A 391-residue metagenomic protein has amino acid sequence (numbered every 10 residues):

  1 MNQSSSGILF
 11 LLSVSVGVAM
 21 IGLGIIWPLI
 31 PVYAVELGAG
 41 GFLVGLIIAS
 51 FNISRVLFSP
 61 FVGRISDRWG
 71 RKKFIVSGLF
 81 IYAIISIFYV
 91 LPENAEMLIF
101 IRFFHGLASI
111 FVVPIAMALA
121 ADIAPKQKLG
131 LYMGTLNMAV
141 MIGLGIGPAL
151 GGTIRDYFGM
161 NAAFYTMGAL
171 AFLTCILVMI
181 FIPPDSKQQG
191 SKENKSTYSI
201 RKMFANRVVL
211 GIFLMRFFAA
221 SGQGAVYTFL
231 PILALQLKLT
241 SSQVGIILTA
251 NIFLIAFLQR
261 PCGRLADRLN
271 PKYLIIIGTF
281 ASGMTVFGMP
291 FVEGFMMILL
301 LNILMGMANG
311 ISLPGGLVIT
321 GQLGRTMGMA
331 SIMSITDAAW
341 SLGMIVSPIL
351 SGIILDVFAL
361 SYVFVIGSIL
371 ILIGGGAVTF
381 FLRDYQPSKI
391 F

Functional and structural regions predicted by a protein language model:
M1-S5, P183-F213: Juxtamembrane intracellular "pre-TM" segments in multi-pass secondary transporters
L23, F104-A116, L304-G316: Core transmembrane helices of Major Facilitator Superfamily
N52-P60, L144-G145, I252-R260, M344-I345: Residue-level signature of mid-helix packing/kink "hotspots" within the transmembrane helices of 12-pass Major
G70, L91-E96, N270, F291-E293: Helix-breaking motifs and short loop linkers at transmembrane-helix boundaries and internal kinks in secondary membrane
K73-I87, Y273-F287: Structural signature of the two symmetry-related core transmembrane helices
I85, E96-F104, T285, M296-L304: Paired small-residue
I101-V140, I319: Cytoplasmic helix-loop-helix junction between adjacent transmembrane helices in 12-TM secondary transporters
A169-Q188, G374-L382: C-terminal membrane-cytosol helix-exit motif in multi-pass small-molecule transporters
